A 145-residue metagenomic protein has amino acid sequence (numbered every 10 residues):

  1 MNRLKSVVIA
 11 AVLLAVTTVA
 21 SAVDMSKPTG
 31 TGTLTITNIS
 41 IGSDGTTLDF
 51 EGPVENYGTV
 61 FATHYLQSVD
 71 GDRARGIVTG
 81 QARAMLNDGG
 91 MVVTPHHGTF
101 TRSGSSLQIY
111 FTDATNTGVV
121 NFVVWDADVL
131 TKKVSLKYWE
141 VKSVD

Functional and structural regions predicted by a protein language model:
M1-V8: Bacterial N-terminal signal peptides that target proteins for export
V8-A10, A20: Cleavable N-terminal signal peptides
A15-T18: N-terminal signal peptide c-region/cleavage motif recognized by signal peptidases
S21-D145: Beta-strand-enriched cores of mature, soluble protein domains
